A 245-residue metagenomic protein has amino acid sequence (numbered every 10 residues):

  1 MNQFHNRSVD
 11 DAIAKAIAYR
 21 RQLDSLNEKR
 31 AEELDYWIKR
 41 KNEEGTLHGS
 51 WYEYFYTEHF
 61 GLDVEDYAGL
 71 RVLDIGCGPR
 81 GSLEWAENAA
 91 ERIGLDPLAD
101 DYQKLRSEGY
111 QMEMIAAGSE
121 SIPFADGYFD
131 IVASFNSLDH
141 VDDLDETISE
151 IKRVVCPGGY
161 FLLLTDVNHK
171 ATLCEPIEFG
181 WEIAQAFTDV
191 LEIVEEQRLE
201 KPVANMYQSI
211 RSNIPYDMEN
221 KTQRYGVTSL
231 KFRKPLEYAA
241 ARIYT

Functional and structural regions predicted by a protein language model:
M1-E44, H48: N-terminal, positively charged/glycine-rich alpha-helical extensions of SAM-dependent methyltransferases
H48-L70: Conserved alpha-helix/loop element of class I SAM-dependent methyltransferases that forms part of the SAM/SAH-binding
L73, C77-S121: Class I SAM-dependent methyltransferase SAM/SAH-binding core
A117-V132: A short acidic, Gly/Pro-enriched loop at the edge of an enzyme's catalytic core that lines a small-molecule cofactor
I131-D142: A short SAM/SAH-binding and catalytic strip from SAM-dependent methyltransferases
D145-P157: A short glycine-rich, Lys/Arg-flanked "PGG" loop and its adjoining helix->strand segment in the class I
L162-D189: Conserved class I S-adenosyl-L-methionine
N205-T245: Core SAM-dependent methyltransferase catalytic element
